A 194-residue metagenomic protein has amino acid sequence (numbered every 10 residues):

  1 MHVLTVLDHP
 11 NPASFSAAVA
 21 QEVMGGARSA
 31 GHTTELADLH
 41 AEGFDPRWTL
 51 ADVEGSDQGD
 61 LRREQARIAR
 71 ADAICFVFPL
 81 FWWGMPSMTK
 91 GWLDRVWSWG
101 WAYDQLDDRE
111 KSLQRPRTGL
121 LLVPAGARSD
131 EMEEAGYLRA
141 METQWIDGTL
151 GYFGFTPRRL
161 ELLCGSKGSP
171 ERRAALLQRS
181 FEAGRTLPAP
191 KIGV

Functional and structural regions predicted by a protein language model:
M1-W101, P157-R159, P170, A175-V194: N-terminal beta1-alpha1-beta2 submodule of the flavodoxin-like/Rossmannoid cofactor-binding fold
S87-V194: FMN-binding flavodoxin-like domain, especially the glycine-rich phosphate-binding loop
